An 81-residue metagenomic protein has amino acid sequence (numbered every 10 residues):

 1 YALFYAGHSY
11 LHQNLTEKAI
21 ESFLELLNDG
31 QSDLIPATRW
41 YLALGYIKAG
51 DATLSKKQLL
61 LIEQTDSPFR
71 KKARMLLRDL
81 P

Functional and structural regions predicted by a protein language model:
Y1-P81: Polar, acidic low-complexity tracts enriched in Ser/Thr/Gln/Glu with frequent Gly/Pro and Thr-Pro motifs
